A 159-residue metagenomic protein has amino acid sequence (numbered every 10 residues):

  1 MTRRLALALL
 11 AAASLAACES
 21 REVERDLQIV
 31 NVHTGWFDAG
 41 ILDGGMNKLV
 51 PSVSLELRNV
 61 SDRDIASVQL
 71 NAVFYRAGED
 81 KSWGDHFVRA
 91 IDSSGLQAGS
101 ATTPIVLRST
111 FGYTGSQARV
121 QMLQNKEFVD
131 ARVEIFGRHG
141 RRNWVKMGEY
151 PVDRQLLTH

Functional and structural regions predicted by a protein language model:
R3-L10: N-terminal export leaders
S14-A17: C-terminal motif of bacterial Sec signal peptides marking the signal peptidase cleavage site
E19-R21: Bacterial signal peptide processing site
R25-L49: Post-signal peptide N-terminal segment of mature Sec-exported envelope proteins
G45-S54, I105-T110: Contiguous beta-strand segments within globular domains
L57-S61: Asparagine-centered strand-capping/turn motif at beta-strand->loop junctions
R63-S82: Short acidic, flexible loop segments centered on an aromatic residue
H86-R141, P151-L157: Short, solvent-exposed, Trp/other aromatic-anchored flexible loops in extracytoplasmic proteins
